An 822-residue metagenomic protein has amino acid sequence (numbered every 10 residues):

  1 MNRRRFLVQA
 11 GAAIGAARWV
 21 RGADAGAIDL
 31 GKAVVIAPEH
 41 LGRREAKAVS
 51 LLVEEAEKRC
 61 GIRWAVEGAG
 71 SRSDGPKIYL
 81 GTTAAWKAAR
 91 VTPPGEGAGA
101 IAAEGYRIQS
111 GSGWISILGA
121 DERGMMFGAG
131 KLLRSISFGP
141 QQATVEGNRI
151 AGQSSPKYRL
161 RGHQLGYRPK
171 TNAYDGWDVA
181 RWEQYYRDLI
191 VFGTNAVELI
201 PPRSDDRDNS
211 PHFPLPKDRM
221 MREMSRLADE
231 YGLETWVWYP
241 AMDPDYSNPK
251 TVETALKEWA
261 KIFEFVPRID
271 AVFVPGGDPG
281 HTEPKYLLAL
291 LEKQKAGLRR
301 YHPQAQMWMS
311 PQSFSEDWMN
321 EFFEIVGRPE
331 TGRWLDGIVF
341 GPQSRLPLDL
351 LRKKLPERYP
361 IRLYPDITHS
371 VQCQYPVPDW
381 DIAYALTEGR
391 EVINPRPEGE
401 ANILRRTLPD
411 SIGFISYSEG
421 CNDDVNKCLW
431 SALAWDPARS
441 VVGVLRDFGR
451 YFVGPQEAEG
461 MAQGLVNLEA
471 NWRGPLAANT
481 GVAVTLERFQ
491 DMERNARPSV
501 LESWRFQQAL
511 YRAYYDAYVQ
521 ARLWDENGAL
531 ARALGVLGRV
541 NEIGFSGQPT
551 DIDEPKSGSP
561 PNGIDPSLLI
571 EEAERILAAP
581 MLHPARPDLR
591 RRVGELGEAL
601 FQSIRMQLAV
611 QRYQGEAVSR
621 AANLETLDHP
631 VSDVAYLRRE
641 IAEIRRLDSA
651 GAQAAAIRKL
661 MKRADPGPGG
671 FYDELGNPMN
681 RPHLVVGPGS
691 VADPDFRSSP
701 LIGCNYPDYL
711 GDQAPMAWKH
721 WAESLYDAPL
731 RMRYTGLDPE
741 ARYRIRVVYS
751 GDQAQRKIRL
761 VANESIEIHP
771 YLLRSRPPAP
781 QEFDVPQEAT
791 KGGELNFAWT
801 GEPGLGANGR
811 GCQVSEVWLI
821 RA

Functional and structural regions predicted by a protein language model:
R5-D24: N-terminal export signals
R18-I36: C-terminal segment of N-terminal export signals and the immediately downstream linker at the start of the mature
A48-L51, E55-E57, G95-E253, E264-R268 (+2 more regions): Feature activates predominantly on carbohydrate-active enzymes
W64-A65, A88, G139-P140, N195 (+11 more regions): Catalytic-core regions of glycoside hydrolase
V66-P94: Short, well-ordered secondary-structure micro-motifs within conserved domains or adaptor modules
S418-L429, W435-G667: C-terminal non-catalytic alpha-helical accessory regions
G651-A822: Extracytoplasmic
